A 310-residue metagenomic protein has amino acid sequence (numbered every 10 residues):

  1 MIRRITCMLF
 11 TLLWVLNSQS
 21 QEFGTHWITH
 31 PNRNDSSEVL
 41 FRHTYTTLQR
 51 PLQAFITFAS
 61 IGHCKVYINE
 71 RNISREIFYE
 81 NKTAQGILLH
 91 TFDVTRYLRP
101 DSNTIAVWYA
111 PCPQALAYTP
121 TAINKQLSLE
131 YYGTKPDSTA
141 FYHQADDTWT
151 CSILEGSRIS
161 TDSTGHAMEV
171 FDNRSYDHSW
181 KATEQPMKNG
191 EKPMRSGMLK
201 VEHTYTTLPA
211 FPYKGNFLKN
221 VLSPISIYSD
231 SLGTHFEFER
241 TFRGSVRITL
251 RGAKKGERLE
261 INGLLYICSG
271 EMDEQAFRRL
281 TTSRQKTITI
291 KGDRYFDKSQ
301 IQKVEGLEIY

Functional and structural regions predicted by a protein language model:
M1-E22: Bacterial Sec-dependent N-terminal signal peptides
Q21-Y310: Extracellular/oxidizing-compartment recognition motifs
